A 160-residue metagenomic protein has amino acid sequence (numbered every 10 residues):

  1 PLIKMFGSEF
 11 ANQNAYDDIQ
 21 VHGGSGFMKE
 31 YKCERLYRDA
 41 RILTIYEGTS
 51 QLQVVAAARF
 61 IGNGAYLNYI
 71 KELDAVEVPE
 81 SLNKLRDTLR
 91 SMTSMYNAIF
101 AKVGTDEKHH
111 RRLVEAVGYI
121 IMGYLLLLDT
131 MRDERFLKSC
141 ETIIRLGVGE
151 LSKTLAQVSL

Functional and structural regions predicted by a protein language model:
P1-L160: Flavin-dependent oxidoreductase catalytic core characteristic of acyl-CoA dehydrogenase/oxidase-like enzymes
